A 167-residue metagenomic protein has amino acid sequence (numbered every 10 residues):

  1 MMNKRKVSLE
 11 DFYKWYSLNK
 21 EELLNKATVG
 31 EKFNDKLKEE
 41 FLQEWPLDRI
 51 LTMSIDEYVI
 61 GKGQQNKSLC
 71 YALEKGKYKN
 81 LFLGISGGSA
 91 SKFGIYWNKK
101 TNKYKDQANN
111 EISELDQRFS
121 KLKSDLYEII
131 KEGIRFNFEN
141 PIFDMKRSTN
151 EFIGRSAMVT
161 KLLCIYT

Functional and structural regions predicted by a protein language model:
M1-S156, T167: An N-terminal alpha-helical hairpin/helix-loop-helix interaction module that forms a charged, gly/pro-flexible surface
A157-K161: Elongated alpha-helical scaffolds
